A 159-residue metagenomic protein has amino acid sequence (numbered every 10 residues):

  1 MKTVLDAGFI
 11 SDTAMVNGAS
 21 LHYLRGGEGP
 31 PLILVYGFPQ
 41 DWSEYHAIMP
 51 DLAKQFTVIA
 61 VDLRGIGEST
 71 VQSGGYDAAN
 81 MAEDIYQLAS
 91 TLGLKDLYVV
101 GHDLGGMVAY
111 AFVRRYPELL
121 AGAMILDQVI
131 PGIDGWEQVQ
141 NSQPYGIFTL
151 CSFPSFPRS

Functional and structural regions predicted by a protein language model:
M1-F9, A19-L21, P31, I59 (+2 more regions): Flexible "cap/lid" subdomain of the alpha/beta-hydrolase fold that forms the substrate-access gate
A19-E68, L88: Conserved HGGG/HGGXW glycine-rich cap/lid loop of the alpha/beta-hydrolase fold
